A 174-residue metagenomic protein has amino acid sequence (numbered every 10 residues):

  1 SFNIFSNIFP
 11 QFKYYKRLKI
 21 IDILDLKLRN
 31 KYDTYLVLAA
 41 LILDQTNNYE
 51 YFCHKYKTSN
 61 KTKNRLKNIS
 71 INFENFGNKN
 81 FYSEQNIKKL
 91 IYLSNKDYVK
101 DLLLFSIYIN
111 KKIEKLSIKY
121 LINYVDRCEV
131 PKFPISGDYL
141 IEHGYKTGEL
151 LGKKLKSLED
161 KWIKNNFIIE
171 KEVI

Functional and structural regions predicted by a protein language model:
S1-K111: Conserved, hydrophobic alpha-helical core segments of structured domains
F5, R17-L18, N30, D101-I174: Charged substrate- and nucleic-acid-binding regions of tRNA-handling and nucleotidyl-transfer enzymes, centered on
